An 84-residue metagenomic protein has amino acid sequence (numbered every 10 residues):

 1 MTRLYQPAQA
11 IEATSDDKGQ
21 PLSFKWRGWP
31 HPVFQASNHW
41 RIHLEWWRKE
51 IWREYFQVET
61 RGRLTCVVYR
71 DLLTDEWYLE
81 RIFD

Functional and structural regions predicted by a protein language model:
M1-D84: Non-catalytic peripheral regions of nucleotide-handling enzymes
